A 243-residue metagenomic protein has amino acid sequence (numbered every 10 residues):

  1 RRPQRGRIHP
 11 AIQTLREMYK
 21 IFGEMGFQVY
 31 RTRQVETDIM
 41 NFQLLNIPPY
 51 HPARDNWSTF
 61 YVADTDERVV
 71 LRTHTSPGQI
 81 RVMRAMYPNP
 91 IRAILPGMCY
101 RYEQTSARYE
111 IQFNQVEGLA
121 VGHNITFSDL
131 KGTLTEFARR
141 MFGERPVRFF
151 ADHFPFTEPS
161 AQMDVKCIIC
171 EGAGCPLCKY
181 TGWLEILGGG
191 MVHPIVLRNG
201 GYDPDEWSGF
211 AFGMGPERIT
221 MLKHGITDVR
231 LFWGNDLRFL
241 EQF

Functional and structural regions predicted by a protein language model:
R2-F243: TRNA-recognition modules of translation machinery and tRNA-sensing kinases, especially anticodon-binding
